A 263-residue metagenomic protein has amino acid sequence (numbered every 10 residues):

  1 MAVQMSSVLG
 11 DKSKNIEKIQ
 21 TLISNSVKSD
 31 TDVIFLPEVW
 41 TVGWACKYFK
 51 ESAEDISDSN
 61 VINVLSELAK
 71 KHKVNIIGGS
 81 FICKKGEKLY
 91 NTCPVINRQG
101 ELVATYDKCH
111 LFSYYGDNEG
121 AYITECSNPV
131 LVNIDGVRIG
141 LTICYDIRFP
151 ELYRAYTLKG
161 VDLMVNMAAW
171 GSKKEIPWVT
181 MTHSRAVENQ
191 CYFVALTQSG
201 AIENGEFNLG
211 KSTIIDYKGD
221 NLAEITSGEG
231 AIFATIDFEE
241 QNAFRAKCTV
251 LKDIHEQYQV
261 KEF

Functional and structural regions predicted by a protein language model:
M1-D11, F35, T92, T105 (+2 more regions): Active-site-proximal beta-strand elements of phosphoester/diester hydrolases
L9, V42-G43, H110, E240: Feature marks short, surface-exposed loop/turn motifs that line or immediately flank catalytic pockets and channel
K12, Q20-Q99, T105, G171-C191: Cys-nucleophile CN-hydrolase/nitrilase-fold catalytic domain and related Cys-dependent amidase chemistry that acts on
K14-S24, R148-R154: Short, acidic/polar
V42, F49, P94, Y106-F112 (+2 more regions): Short beta->alpha transition motifs characteristic of CBS
S57, K84-K159, G171-T180, A243-K252 (+1 more regions): Active-site catalytic loop in hydrolytic enzyme cores
S57-I77, R148-I232: CN hydrolase (nitrilase-like) catalytic-core segments centered on the catalytic cysteine and neighboring Lys/Glu
T105, L131, Q198-F263: C-terminal beta-strand edge segments of enzyme domains
